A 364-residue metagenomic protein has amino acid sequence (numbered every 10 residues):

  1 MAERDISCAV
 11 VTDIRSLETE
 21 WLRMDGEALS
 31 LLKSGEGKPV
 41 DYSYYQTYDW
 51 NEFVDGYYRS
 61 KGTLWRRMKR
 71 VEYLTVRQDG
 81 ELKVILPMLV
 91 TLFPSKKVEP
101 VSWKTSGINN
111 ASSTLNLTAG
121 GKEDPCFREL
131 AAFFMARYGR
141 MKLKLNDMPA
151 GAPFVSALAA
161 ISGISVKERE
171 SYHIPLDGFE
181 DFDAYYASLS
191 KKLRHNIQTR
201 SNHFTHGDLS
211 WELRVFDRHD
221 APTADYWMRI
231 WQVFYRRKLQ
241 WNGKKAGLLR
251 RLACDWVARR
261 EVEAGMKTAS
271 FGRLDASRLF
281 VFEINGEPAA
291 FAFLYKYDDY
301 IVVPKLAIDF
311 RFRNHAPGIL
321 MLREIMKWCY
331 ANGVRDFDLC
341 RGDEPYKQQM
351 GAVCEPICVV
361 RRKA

Functional and structural regions predicted by a protein language model:
R4-I6: Cyclic-dinucleotide signaling modules
C8-S102, M148-S171, D177-N314: A conserved beta-strand-loop-helix scaffold within acyl/acetyltransferase catalytic domains
D25, Y138, W231-N242, C329 (+3 more regions): A generic secondary-structure signal for well-formed alpha-helical elements
F93-E168, D298-C354: Acyl-donor binding region in acyl/amide transferases
G151, D220-A221, P345-Y346, K363-A364: Short secondary-structure capping/turn micro-motifs that flank functional sites
V166-I174, C354-A364: Conserved catalytic-core motifs of GNAT/GCN5-like acyltransferases
